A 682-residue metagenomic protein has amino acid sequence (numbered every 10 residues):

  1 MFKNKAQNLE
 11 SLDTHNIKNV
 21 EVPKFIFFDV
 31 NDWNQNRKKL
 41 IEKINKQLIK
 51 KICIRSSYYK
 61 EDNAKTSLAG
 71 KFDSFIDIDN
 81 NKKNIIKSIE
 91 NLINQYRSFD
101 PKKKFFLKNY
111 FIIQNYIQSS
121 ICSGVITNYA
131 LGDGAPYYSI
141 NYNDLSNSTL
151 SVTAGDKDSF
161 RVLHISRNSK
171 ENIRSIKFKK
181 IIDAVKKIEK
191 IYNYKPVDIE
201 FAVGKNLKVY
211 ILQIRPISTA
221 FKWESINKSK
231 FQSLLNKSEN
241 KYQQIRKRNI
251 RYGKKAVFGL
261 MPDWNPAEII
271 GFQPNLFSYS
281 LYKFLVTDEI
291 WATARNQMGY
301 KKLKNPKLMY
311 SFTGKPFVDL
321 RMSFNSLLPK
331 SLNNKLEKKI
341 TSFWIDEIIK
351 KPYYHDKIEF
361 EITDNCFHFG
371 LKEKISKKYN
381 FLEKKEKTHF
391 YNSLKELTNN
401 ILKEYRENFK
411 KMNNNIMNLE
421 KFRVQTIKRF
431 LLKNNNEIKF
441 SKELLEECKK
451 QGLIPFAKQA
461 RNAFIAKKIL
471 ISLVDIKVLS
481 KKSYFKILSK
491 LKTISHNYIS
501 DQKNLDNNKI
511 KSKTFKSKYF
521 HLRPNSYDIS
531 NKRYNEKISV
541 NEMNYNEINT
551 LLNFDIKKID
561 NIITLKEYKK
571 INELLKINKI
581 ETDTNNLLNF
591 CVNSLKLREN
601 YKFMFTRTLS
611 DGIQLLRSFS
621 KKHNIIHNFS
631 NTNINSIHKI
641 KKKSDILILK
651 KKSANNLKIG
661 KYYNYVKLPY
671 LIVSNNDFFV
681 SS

Functional and structural regions predicted by a protein language model:
M1-I17, K24, F28-D29, N34 (+6 more regions): Conserved divalent-metal-coordinating catalytic cores that perform phosphate/pyrophosphate/nucleotidyl transfer
L12, G70, I113, G134 (+1 more regions): A residue-level signal for conserved active-site and pocket-lining positions in enzyme catalytic cores
D13, I44-K46, E189, S620: N-terminal cationic-hydrophobic initiation segments that often serve targeting/anchoring roles
E21-K24, C53-S56, F111-N115, I199: General beta-strand structural signal in soluble alpha/beta enzymes
R37-Q47: Short amphipathic alpha-helix with an adjacent loop that forms part of the alpha/beta core around
N45-F75: Phosphate/adenylate-binding "loop-and-lid" substructures adjacent to NTP/NAD/dNTP-binding pockets in NTP-dependent
I469-I476, K492, L551-P669: Extended, domain-scale alpha-helical bundle/helix-rich regions
